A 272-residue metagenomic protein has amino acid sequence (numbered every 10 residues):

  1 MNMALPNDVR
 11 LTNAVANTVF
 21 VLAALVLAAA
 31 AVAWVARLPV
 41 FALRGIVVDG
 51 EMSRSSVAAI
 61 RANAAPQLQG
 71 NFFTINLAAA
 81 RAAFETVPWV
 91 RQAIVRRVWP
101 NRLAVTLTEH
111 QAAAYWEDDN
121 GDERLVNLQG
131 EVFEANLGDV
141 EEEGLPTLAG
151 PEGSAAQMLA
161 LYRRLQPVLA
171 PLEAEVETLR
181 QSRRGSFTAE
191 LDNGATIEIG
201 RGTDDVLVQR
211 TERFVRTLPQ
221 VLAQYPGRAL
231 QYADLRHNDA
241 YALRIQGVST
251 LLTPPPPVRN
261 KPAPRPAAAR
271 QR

Functional and structural regions predicted by a protein language model:
M1-A36, F41-G45, R54-N71, A79-A82 (+2 more regions): Charged, solvent-exposed interaction patches on well-folded alpha/beta domains that mediate macromolecular contacts
V48: Extended, alpha-helix-rich binding/interface surfaces that flank or overlap catalytic cores and mediate recognition
E51: Active-site cofactor/substrate anionic-group-binding motifs, chiefly glycine- and Lys/Arg-rich phosphate-binding loops
T86-Q92: Glycine-centered tight turns that cap/initiate beta-strands
